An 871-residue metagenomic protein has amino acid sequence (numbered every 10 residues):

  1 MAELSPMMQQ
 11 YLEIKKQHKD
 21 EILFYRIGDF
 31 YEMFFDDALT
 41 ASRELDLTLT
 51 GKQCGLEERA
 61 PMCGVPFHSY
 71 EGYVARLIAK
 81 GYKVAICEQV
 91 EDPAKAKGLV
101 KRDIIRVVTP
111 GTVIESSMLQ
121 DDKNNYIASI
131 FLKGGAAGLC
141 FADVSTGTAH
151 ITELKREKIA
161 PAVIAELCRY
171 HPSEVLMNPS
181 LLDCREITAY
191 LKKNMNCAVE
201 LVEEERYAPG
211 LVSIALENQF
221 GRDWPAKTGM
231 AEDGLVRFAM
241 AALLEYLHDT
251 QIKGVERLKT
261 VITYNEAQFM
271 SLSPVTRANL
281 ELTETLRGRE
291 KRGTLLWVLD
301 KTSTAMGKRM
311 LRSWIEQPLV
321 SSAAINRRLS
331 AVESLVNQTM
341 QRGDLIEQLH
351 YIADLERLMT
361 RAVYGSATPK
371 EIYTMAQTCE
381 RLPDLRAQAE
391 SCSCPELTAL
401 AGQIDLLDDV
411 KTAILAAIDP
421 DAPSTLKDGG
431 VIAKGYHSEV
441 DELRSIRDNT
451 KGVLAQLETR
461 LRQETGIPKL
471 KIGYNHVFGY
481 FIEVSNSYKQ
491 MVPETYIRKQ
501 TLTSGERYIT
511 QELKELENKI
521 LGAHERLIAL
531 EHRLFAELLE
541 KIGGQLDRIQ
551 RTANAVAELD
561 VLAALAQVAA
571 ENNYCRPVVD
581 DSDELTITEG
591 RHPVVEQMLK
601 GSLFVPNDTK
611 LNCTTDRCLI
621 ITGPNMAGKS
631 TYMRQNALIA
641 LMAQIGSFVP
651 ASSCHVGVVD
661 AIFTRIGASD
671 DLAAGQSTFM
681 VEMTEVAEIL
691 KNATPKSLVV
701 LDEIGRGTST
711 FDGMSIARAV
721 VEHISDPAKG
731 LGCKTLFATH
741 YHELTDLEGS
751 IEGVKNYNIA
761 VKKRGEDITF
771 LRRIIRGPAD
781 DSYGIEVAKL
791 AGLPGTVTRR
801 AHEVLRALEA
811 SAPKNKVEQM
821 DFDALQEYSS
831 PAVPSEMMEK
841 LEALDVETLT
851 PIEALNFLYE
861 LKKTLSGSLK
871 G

Functional and structural regions predicted by a protein language model:
M1-A2, Q9-E13, D20, L539 (+4 more regions): Conserved phosphate-binding elements of NTP-dependent enzyme cores
M1-S334, H350, D354-V363, A367-T459 (+1 more regions): Charged catalytic and DNA/RNA-contacting regions of genome-maintenance and nucleic-acid-processing enzymes
F35-A38, D233, S303-T304, R309-W314 (+5 more regions): ATPase nucleotide-binding head domains, primarily ABC-like/P-loop NTPase cores
C87, P110-L119, G254, E390-E396 (+6 more regions): Active-site phosphate-binding and catalytic loops of NTP-dependent enzymes
Y364, T368, T378-R381, A399-G402 (+3 more regions): Charged, surface-exposed helical/loop "interaction arms" that form contiguous linear patches used for dimerization
A455, R462-N486: Extended, charged helical/alpha-beta scaffold domains that provide interaction surfaces
N475, E842-G871: Terminal-proximal interaction/regulatory segments of ATP-powered molecular machines
L502, E506-E540: Extended, charged coiled-coil "arm/hinge" scaffolds of SMC/Rad50-like chromosome-maintenance ATPases and other large
